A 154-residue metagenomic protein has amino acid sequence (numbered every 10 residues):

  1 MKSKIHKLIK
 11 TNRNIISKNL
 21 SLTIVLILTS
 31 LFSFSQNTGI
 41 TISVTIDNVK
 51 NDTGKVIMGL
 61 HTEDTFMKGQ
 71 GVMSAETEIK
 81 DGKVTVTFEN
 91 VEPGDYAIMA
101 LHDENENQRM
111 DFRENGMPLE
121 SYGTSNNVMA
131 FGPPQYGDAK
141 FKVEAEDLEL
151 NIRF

Functional and structural regions predicted by a protein language model:
M1-G39: Bacterial Sec-dependent N-terminal signal peptides
I40-N48, I152: A short, amphipathic beta-strand motif
T45-T53, E63: Structural motif
G59-A75: Short amphipathic beta-strand segments in non-cytosolic proteins
G82, T87, E92-D95, E146: A glycine-anchored, Pro-Gly-centered beta-turn/N-cap motif
Y96-A100: A short tyrosine-centered beta-strand micro-motif
E104-D111: Acidic, glycine-anchored loop motifs typical of Ca2+
L119-F154: Extracellular beta-sheet/turn segments enriched in Thr/Pro/Gly and aliphatic residues
